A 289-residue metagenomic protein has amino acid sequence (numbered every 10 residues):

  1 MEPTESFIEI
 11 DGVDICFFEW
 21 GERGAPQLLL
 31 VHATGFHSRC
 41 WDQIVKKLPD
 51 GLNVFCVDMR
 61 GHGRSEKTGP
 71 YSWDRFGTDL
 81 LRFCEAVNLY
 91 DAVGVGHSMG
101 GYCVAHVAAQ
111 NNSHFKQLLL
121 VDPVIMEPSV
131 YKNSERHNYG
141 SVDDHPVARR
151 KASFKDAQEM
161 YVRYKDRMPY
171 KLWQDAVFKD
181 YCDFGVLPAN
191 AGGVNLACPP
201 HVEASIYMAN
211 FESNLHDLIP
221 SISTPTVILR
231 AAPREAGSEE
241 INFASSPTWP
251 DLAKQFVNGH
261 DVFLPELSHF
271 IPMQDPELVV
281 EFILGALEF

Functional and structural regions predicted by a protein language model:
M1-L28, P49-L52, L89-Y90, I125 (+3 more regions): Alpha/beta-hydrolase fold catalytic core
V13, F55, M59-V95, E281: Active-site loop/oxyanion-hole signature of alpha/beta-hydrolase fold enzymes
V13-E66: Conserved HGGG/HGGXW glycine-rich cap/lid loop of the alpha/beta-hydrolase fold
Y90-S134: Conserved hydrolase catalytic core segment
V121-F154: A catalytic-pocket lid/entrance helix-loop region that shapes and gates access to the active site across common
K179, D183-D217, P233: Hydrophobic, aromatic-rich cap/lid helix
S221-L267: Conserved loop-alpha-helix segment in the C-terminal half of the alpha/beta-hydrolase fold that carries the catalytic
Q255-F289: Catalytic active-site module of serine/aspartate enzymes centered on a nucleophile-bearing elbow/loop
